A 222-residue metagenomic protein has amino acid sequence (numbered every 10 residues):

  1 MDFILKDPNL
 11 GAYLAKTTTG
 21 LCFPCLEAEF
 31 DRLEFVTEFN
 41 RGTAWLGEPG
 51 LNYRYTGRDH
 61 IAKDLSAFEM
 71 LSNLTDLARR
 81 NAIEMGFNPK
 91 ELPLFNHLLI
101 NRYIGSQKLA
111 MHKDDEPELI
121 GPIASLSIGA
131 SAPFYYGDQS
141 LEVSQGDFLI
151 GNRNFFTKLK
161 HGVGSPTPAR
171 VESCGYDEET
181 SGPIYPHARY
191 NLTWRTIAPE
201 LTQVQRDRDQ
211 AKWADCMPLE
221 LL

Functional and structural regions predicted by a protein language model:
M1-L222: Non-heme Fe(II) oxygenase metal-center motifs and adjacent flexible, charged/small-residue loops
